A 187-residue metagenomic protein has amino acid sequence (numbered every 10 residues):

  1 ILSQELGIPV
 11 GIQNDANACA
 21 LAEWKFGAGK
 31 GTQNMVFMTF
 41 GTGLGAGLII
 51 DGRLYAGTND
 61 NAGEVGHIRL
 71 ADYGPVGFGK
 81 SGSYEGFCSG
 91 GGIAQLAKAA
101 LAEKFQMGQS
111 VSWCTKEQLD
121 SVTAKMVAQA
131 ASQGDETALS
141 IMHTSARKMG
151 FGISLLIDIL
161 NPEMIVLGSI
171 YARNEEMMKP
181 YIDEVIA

Functional and structural regions predicted by a protein language model:
L2-I8, A22-T32, L54, D72-A187: ATP-binding/phosphotransfer module of carbohydrate and carboxylate kinases, centering on a glycine-rich
V10-N14: General beta-strand structural signal in soluble alpha/beta enzymes
D15, G41: Active-site glycine-centered loops adjacent to acidic/histidine catalytic or metal-binding residues that shape
A18: Short, glycine/acidic-enriched loop or turn micro-motifs at the edges of active sites
N34-T39, G45-G47: Short glycine-aspartate micro-motif
I50-D51: A cytosolic small-molecule/anion-sensing beta-strand core signal
N61-G74: A short, polar/charged loop-to-alpha-helix boundary motif
